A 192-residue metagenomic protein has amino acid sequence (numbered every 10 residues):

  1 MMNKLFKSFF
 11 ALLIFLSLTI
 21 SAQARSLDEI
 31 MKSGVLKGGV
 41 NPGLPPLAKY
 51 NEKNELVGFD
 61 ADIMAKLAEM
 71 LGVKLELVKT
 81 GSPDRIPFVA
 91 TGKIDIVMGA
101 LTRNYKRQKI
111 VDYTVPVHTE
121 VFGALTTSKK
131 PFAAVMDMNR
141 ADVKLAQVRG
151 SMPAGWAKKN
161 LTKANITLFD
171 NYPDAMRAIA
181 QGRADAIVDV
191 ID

Functional and structural regions predicted by a protein language model:
M1-F10: Bacterial N-terminal signal peptides that target proteins for export
I20-A24: Sec/Tat signal peptide C-region and signal peptidase I cleavage site
R25-A100, K109: Extracytoplasmic small-molecule ligand-binding "clamshell" domains of the periplasmic binding protein/Venus flytrap
A48-E52, M64-V73, Y113, V135-R140 (+1 more regions): Ligand-binding cleft/hinge of the Venus flytrap
A61, E76-P87, A133, T167-Q181: Short helix-initiation/N-cap motifs at beta->coil->alpha
L67, V89-A90, M138, A178-A180: Hydrophobic residues within well-ordered alpha-helices
Y105-P116: Ligand-binding "clamshell"
T126-K144: Flexible hinge/capping segments at coil-to-helix
